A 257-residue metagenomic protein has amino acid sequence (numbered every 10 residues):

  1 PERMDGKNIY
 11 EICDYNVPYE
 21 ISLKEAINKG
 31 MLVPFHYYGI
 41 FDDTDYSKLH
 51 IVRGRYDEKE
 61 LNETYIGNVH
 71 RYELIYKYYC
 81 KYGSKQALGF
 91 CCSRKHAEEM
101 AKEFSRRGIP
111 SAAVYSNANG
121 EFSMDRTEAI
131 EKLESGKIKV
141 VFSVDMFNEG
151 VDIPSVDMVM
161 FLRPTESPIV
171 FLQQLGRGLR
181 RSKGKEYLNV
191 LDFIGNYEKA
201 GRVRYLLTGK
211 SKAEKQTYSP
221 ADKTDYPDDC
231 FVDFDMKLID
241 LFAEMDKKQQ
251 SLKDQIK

Functional and structural regions predicted by a protein language model:
P1-Y38: Post-DEXD/H (motif II) to motif III coupling segment of the RecA-like Helicase ATP-binding lobe
D14-N16, L32-F35, R107-P110, P154-M158 (+2 more regions): Short glycine-/polar-rich loops that comprise or flank the Walker A/P-loop and associated switch/sensor motifs
G30, V140-V159, G176-R180: SF2 helicase motor core recognition
I40-K59: Short, basic/glycine-rich phosphate-binding loops at helix/coil junctions that contact nucleotide phosphates
E60-R107: Conserved strand-helix element at the start of the C-terminal RecA-like helicase core
Y76, Q86-A87, S93, R202-K257: Long, largely alpha-helical accessory region at the distal end of helicase-like NTP-driven motors
A97-M100, S105, I109-F147: Conserved helicase ATPase core of P-loop NTP-dependent helicases/translocases
P168-Q173, R177-S211: Conserved segment of the helicase C-terminal RecA-like domain
